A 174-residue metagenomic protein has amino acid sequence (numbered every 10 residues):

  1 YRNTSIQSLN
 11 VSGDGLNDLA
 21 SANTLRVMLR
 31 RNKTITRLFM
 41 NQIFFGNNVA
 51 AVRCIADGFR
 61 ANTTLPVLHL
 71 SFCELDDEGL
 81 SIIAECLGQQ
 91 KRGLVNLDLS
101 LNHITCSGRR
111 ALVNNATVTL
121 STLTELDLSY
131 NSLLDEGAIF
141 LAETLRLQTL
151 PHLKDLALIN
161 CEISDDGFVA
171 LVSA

Functional and structural regions predicted by a protein language model:
Y1-A174: Leucine-rich tandem repeat or coiled-coil scaffolds
